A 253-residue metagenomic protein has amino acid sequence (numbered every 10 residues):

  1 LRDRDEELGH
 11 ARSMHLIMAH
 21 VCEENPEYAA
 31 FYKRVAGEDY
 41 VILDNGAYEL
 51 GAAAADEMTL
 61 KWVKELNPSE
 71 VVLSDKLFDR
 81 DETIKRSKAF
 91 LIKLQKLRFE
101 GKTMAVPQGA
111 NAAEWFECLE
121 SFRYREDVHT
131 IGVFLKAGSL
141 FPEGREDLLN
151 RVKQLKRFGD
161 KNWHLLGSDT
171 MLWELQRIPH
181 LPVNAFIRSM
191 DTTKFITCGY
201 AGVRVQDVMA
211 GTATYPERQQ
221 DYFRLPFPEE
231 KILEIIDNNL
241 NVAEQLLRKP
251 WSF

Functional and structural regions predicted by a protein language model:
L1-D3, E57-V63, D81, I92 (+4 more regions): Alpha/beta catalytic cores of nucleotide-metabolism and tRNA/nucleoside-modifying enzymes
L1-L97, E244, W251-F253: Non-catalytic, usually N-terminal nucleic-acid engagement modules in DNA/RNA processing proteins
S13-M14, G37-V41, N67-S69, F99-T103 (+3 more regions): Short, well-ordered coil/turn segments that N-cap beta-strands
M18-A19, L73, V133-K136, L165 (+1 more regions): Conserved beta-strand positions
D44, A105, R177-I178: Conserved, mostly hydrophobic/aromatic
V72-R80, A112-A113, I131-P142, L172: Conserved radical SAM core fold
R98-G101, G109-H129, S139-W163, I178: Short loop-to-alpha-helix "cap/lid" segments that border enzyme active sites across diverse enzyme classes
V128-L140, S189-I196: His/Asp/Glu-enriched short active-site or ligand-binding loop at hydrolase and phosphoryl-transfer sites
